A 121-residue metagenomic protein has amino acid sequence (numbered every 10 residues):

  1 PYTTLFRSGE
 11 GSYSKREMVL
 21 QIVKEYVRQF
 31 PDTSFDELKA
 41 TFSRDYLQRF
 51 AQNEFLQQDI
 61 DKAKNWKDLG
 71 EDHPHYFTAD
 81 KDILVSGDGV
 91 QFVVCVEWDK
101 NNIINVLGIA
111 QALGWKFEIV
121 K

Functional and structural regions predicted by a protein language model:
P1-K121: Intrinsically disordered, charged low-complexity linkers and terminal tails that flank or connect structured domains
